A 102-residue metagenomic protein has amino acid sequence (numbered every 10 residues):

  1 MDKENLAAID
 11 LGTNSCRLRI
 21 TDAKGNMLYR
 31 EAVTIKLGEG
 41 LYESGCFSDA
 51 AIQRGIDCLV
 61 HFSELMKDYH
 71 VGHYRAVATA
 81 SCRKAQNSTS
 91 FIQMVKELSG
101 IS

Functional and structural regions predicted by a protein language model:
M1-L11, R19-S102: Nucleotide/phosphate-binding catalytic cleft detector across ATP-hydrolyzing and phosphate-transferring enzymes
N14: Primarily the dimerization/phosphotransfer
